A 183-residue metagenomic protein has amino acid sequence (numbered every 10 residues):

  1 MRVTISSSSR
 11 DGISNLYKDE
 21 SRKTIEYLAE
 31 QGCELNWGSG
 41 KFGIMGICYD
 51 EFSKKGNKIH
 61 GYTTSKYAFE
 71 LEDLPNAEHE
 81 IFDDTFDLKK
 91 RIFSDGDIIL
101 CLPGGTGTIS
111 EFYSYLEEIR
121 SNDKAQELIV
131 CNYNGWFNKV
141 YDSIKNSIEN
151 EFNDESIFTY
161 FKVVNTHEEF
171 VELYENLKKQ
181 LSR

Functional and structural regions predicted by a protein language model:
M1-N57: Glycine-rich beta-alpha loop segments
S8, G40, T64, G104 (+1 more regions): Cofactor-binding loop segments of dinucleotide-utilizing enzymes, especially the Rossmann-like FAD- and NAD(P)+-binding
F42-D50, W136-I148: Glycine-rich, charge-decorated loop segments at or immediately adjacent to ligand/cofactor-binding or catalytic sites
I44-L102, G107: Acidic/glycine-enriched connector segments
T63, I119-D142, E155-I157: Short, acidic/small-residue loops that bind anionic groups at enzyme active sites
D87-D123, I129, Q180-S182: Active-site/ligand-binding-proximal alpha/beta "capping" segment
I98, N150-R183: A charged, well-structured terminal subsegment
